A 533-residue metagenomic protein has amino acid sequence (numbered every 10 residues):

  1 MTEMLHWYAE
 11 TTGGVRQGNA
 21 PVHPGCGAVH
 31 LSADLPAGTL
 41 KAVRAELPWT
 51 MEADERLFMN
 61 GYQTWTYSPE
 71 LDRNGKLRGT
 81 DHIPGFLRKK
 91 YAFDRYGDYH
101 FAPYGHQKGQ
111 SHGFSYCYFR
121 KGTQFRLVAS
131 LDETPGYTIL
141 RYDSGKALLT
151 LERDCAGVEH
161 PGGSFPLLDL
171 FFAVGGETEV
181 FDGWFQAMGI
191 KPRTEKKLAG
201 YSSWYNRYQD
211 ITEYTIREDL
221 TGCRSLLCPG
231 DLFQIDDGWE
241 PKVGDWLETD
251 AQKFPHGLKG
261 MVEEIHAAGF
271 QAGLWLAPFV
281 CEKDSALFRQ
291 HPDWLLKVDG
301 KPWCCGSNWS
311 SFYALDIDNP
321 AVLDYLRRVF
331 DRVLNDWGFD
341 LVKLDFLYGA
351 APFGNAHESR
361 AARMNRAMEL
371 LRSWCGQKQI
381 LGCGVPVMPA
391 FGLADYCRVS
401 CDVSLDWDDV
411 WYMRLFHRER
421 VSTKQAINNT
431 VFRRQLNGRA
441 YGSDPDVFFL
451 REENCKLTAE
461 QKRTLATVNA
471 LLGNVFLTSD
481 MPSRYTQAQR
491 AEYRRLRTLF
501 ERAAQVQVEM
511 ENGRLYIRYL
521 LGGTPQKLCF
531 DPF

Functional and structural regions predicted by a protein language model:
M1-V180: N-terminal accessory beta-strand-rich subdomains and adjacent acidic, glycine-rich linkers that precede catalytic cores
K197-Y201, Y205-D331, N335-F353: Aromatic-lined carbohydrate-binding/catalytic grooves of carbohydrate-active enzymes
R207-I211, E240-G244, F279-D284, G349-F353 (+6 more regions): Flexible loop/turn segments at secondary-structure boundaries
L258-I265, R360-K378: Alpha-helix-loop-beta-strand connector modules within alpha/beta enzyme cores
F288-D324, E369-R484: Glycan-recognition surfaces
G354-R363, A394-D395: Short glycine/threonine-rich loop-to-helix capping motif typified by GTGT followed within a few residues by an Asp-Pro
R463-L465, N469-L477, V508-F533: Carbohydrate-binding surface patches
A466-S479, S483-V508: Aromatic- and carboxylate-lined catalytic core of secreted/periplasmic carbohydrate-active enzymes
